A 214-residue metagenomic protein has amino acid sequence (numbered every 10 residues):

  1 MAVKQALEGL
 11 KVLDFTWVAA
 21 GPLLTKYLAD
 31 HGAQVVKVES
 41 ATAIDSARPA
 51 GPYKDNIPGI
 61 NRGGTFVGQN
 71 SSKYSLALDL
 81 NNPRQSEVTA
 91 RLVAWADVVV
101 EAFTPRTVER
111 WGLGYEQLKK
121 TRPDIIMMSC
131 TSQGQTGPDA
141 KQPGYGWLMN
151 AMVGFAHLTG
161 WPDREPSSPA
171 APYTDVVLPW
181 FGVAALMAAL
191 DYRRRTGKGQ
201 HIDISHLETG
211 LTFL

Functional and structural regions predicted by a protein language model:
M1-H201: N-terminal helix-loop segment corresponding to the beta1-alpha1 unit of nucleotide/adenylate-binding folds
T136, F213-L214: Secretory-pathway/luminal and periplasmic proteins that interact with or process carbohydrate-rich
T196-F213: Polar, surface-exposed loop/tail segments that function as active-site lids or cofactor/substrate-recognition elements
